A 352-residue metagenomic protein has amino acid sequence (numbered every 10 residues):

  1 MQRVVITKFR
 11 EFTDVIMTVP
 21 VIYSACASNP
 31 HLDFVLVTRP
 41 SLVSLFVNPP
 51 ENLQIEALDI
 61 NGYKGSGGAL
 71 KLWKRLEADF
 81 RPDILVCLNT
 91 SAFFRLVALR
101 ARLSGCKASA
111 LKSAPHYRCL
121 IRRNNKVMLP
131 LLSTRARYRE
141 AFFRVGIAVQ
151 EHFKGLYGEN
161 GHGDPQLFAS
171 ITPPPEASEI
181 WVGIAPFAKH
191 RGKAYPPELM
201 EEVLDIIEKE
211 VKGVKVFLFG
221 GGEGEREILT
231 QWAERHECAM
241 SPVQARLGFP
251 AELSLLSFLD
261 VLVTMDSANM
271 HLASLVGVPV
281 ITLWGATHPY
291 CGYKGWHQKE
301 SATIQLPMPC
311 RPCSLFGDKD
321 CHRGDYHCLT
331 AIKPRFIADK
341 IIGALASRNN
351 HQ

Functional and structural regions predicted by a protein language model:
M1-Q352: Catalytic machinery of carbohydrate-active enzymes, primarily nucleotide-sugar-dependent glycosyltransferases
